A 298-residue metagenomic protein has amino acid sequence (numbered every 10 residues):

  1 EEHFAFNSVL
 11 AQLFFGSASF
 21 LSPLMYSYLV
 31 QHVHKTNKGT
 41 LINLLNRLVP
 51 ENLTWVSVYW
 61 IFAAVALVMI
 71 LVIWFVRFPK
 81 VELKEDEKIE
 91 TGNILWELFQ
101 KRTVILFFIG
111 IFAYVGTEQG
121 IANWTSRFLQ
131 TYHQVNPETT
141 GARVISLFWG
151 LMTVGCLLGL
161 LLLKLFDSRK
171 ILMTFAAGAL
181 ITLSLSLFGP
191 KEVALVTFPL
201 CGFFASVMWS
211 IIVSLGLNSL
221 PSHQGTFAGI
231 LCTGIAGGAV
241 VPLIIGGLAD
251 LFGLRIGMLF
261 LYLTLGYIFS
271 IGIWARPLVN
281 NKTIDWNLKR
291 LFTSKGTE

Functional and structural regions predicted by a protein language model:
E1, S206-P221: Intracellular juxtamembrane helix-capping segments at the cytosolic ends of symmetry-related transmembrane helices
F4-F78: Helix-loop-helix hairpin linking two adjacent transmembrane segments in secondary transporters
G16-S17, I111, F148-V154, I235-G237: Short hydrophobic/small-residue motifs within alpha-helical transmembrane segments of multi-pass transporter-like
S22-Y26, V30, W96-L147: Extracytoplasmic gate region of multi-pass secondary transporters
V30, G155-D167, A249-D250: Helix-to-loop junctions at the C-terminal end of transmembrane segments in multipass secondary transporters
I70-R77, L259-E298: Multi-pass alpha-helical transporter architecture, strongest for 12-TM Major Facilitator/SLC carriers used
P79-F107, L291-K295: Juxtamembrane intracellular "pre-TM" segments in multi-pass secondary transporters
K170-L185: Structural signature of the two symmetry-related core transmembrane helices
